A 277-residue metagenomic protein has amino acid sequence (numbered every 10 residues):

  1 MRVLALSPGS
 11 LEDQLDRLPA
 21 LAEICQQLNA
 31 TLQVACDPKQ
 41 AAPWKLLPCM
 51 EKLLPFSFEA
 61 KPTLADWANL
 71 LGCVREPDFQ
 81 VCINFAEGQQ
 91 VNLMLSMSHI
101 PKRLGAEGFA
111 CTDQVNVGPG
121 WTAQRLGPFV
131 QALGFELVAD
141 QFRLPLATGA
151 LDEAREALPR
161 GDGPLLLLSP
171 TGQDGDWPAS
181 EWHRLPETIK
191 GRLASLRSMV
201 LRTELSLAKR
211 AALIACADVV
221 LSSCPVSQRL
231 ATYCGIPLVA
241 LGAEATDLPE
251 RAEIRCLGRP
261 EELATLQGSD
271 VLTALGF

Functional and structural regions predicted by a protein language model:
M1-F277: Catalytic machinery of carbohydrate-active enzymes, primarily nucleotide-sugar-dependent glycosyltransferases
